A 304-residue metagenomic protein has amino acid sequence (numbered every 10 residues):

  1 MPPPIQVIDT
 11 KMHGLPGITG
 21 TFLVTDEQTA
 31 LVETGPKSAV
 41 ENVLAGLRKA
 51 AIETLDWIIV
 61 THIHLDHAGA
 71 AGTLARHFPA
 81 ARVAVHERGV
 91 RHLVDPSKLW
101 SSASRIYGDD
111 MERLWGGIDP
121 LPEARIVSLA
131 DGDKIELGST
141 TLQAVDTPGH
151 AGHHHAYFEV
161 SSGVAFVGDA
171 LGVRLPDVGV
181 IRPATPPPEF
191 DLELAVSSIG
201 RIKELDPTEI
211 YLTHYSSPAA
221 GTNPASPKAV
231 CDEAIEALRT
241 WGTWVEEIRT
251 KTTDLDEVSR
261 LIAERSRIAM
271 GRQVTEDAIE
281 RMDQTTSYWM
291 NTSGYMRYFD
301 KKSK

Functional and structural regions predicted by a protein language model:
M1-A50, T54, Y157-V167: Conserved beta-strand hairpin/beta-sheet module of binuclear metal-dependent hydrolase folds, prominently
V24, E33, H62, V83 (+4 more regions): Divalent metal-coordination and catalytic microenvironments
K37, T141-D146, G152-G221: Metallo-beta-lactamase
E41-V85: Active-site metal-binding motif and surrounding structural segment of the metallo-beta-lactamase
A84-R91, P96: A short, structured active-site edge motif that brings together acidic residues
L93-V145, I199: Metallo-beta-lactamase
V196-D256: Divalent-metal (often Zn2+) His-rich catalytic cores of metallo-beta-lactamase-fold enzymes
E247-K304: C-terminal regulatory/interaction regions
